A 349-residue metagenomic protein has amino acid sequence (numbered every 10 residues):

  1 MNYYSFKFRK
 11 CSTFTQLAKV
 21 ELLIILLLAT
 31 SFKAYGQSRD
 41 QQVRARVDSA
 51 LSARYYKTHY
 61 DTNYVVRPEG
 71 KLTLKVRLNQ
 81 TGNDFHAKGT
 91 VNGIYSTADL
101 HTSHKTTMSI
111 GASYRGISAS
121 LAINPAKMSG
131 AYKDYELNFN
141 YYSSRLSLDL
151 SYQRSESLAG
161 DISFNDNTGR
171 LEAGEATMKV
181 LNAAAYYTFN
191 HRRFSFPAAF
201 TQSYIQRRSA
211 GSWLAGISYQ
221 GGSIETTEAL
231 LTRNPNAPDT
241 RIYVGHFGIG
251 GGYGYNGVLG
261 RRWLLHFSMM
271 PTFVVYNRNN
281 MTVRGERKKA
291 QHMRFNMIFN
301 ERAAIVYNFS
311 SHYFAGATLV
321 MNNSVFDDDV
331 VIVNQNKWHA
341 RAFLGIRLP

Functional and structural regions predicted by a protein language model:
L74-G82, A112, L121-P125, Y141 (+6 more regions): Transmembrane beta-barrel strands of outer-membrane/channel proteins
G82-T107, S118-S129: Surface-exposed strand-loop-strand hairpins of Gram-negative outer-membrane beta-barrel proteins
F85-G93, D134-E136, G160-N165, P197-F200 (+3 more regions): Outer-membrane beta-barrel translocator domains and adjoining extracellular loop/strand segments of Gram-negative
I94-A98, A122-N124, D166-G174, T201 (+3 more regions): Extracellular loop and loop/strand-boundary signature of outer-membrane beta-barrel proteins
Y95-A98, Q220-H312: Outer-membrane beta-barrel transmembrane domain signature
G116-A122, R145-D149, H191-F194, W263 (+1 more regions): Repeated loop/turn-to-beta-strand initiation elements of outer-membrane beta-barrel proteins
N138-I242: Outer-membrane pore/translocation modules
N182-A185, N336-P349: Outer-membrane beta-barrel "beta-signal"
